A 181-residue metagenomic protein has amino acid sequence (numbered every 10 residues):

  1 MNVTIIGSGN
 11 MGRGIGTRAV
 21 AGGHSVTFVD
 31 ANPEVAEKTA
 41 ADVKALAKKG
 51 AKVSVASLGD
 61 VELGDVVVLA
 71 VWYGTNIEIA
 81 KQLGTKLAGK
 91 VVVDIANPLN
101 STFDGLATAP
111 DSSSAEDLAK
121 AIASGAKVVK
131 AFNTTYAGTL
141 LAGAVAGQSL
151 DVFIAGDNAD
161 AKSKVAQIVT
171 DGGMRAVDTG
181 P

Functional and structural regions predicted by a protein language model:
M1-A45: NAD(P)+-binding Rossmann beta1-loop-alpha1 motif at the extreme N-terminus of oxidoreductases
G12-G14, A36, N76-I79, K162: Short glycine/serine/threonine-rich phosphate/pyrophosphate-binding segments that cradle anionic phosphate groups
F28, V68-L69, I154: Conserved SAM-binding loop
L46-V91, I95-T102: Rossmann-like NAD(P)-binding element
W72-T75, T134-Y136, N158-A159: Short beta->alpha connector loops
A96-A144: Rossmann-fold NAD(P)-binding glycine/threonine-rich loop
A121-V128, A146-P181: Internal alpha-helical scaffold of NAD(P)-dependent oxidoreductase catalytic cores
